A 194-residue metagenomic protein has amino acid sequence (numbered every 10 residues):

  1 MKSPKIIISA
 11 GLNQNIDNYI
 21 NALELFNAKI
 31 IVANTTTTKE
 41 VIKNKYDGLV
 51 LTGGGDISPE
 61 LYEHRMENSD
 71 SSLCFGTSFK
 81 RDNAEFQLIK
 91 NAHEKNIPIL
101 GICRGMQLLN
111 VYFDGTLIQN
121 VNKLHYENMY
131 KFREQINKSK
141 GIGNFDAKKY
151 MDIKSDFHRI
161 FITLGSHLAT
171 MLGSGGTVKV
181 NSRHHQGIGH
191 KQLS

Functional and structural regions predicted by a protein language model:
M1-I102, N110-I118, N122-K179, H185-S194: N-terminal beta1-alpha1 cap of cysteine-dependent amidohydrolase-like domains
G105: Conserved SAM-binding loop
